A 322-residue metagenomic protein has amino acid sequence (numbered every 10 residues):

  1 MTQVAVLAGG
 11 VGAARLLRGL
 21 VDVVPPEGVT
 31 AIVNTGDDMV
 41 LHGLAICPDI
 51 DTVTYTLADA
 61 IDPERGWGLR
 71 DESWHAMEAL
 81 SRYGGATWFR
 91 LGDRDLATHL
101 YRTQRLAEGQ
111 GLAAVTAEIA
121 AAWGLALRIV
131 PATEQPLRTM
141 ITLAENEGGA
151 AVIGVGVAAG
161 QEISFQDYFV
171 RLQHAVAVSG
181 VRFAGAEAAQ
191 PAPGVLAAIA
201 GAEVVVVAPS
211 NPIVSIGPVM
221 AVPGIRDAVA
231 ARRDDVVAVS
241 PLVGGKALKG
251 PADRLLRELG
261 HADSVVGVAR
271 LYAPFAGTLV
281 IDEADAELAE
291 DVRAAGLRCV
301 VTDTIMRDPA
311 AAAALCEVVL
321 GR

Functional and structural regions predicted by a protein language model:
M1-V4: Extreme N-terminal starter segment of soluble prokaryotic enzymes
L17-V21, S215-A228, A289, R293: Short Gly/Thr/Asp-enriched flexible loops that form oxyanion-binding sites at enzyme active sites
P25-E27, R232-V236, L297: A short helix->loop->beta-strand "cap" motif at the edges of active sites that frequently abuts
T30-N34, D234-L242, T278-E283: Short internal beta-strands
V33-F183: Electropositive, gly/pro-rich neighborhoods at or near active sites that engage anionic ligands
S179-I199: Active-site glycine-rich loop that binds ribose-phosphate moieties when present
M220-L259: Redox- and metal-dependent alpha/beta enzyme cores, enriched for Fe-S-associated oxidoreductases and cofactor-handling
K249-R322: C-terminal functional extensions of proteins
